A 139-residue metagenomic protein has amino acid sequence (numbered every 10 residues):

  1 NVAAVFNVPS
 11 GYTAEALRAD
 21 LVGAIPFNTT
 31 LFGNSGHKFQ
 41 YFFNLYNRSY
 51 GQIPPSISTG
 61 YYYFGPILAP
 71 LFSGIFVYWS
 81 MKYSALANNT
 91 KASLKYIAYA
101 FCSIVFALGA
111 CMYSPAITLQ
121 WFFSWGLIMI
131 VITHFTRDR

Functional and structural regions predicted by a protein language model:
N1-F76: Small-residue-enriched transmembrane helix-hairpin modules in multi-pass membrane proteins
S49-R139: Hydrophobic alpha-helical segments
